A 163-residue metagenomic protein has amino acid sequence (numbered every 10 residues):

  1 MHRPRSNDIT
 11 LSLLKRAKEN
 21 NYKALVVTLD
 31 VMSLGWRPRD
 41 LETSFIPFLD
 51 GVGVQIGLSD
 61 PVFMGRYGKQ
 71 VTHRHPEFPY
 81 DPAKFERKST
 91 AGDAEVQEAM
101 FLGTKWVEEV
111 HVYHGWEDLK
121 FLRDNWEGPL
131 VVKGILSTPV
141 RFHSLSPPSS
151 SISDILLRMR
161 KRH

Functional and structural regions predicted by a protein language model:
M1-H143, L156-R162: Active-site entrance/lid segments in N-terminal catalytic domains of soluble metabolic enzymes
